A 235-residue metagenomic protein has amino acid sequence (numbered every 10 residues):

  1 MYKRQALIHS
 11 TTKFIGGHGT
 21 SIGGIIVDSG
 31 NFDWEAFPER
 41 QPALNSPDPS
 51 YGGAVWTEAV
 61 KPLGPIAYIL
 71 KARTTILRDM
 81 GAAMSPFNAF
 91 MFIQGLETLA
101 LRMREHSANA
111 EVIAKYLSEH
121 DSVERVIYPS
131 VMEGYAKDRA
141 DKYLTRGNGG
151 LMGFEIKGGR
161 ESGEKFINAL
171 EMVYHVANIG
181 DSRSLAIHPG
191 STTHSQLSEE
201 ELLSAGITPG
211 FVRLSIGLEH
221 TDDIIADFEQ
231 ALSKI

Functional and structural regions predicted by a protein language model:
M1-Y2: Short, small-residue-biased leader/transition segments that mark boundaries at the very start of proteins
A6: Short, Asp-centered acidic motifs that coordinate Mg2+ and/or phosphate in catalytic or ligand-binding sites
H9, I15-L151, E155-R183: Active-site C-terminal subdomain of aminotransferase-like
H9-S10, S215: Thr-Gly-centered strand-to-loop micro-motif
F14-I15, T221: Short strand->helix junction
R102, E161, N168, S184-I235: PLP-dependent enzyme catalytic core of the Aspartate aminotransferase-like
